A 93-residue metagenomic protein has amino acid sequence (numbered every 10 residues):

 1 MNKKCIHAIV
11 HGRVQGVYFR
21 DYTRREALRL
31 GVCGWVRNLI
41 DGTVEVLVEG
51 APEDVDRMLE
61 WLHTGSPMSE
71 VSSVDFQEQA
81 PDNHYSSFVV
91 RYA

Functional and structural regions predicted by a protein language model:
M1-A93: Intrinsically disordered, low-complexity, mixed-charge
